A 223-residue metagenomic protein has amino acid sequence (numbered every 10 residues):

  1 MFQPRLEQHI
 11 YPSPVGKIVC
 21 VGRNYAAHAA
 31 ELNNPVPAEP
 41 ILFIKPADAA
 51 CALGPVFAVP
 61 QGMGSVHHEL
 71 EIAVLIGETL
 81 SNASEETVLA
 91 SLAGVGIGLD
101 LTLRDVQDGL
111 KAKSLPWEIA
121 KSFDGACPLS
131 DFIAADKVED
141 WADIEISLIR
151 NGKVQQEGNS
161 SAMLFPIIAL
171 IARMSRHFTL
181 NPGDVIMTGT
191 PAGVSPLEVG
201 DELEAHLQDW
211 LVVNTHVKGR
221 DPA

Functional and structural regions predicted by a protein language model:
M1-A93, D105: Extended, compositionally biased flexible segments
F2-S13, N24, H28, N34-V36 (+2 more regions): Catalytic-pocket segment enriched in acidic/His residues
